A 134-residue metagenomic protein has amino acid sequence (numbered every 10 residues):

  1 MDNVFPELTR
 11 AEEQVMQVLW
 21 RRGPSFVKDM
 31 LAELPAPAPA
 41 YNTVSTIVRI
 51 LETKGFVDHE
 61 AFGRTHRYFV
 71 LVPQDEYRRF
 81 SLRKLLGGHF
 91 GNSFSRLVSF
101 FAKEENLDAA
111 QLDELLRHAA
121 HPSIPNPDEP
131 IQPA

Functional and structural regions predicted by a protein language model:
F5-A11, F62-S81: Short, cationic-aromatic polyanion-contact patches
E13-L19, V98: Hydrophobic residues on short alpha-helical segments
V18-F26: Short capping segments at the starts of secondary-structure elements
S25-L34: Short acidic, hydrophobic short linear motifs in intrinsically disordered regions
S45-R49: Short, hydrophobic-biased segments on the C-terminal half of alpha helices that form "recognition helices"
G55: Glycine-centered, phosphate/nucleic-acid-interacting loop/turn motifs that mediate DNA/RNA or nucleotide
P73-V98: Conserved segment of winged-helix/HTH DNA-binding domains
K103-A134: C-terminal regulatory/oligomerization modules of transcriptional regulators
